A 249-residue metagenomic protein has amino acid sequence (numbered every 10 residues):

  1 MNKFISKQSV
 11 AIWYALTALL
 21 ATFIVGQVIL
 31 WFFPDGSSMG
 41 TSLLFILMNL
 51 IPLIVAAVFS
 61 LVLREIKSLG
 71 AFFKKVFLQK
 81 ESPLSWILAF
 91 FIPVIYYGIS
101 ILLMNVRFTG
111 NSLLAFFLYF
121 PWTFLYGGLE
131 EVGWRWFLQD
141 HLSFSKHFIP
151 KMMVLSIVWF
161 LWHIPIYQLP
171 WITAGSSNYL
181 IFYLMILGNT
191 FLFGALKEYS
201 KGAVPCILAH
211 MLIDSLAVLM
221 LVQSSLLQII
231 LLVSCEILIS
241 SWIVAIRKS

Functional and structural regions predicted by a protein language model:
N2-G127, E198, L221-S249: Specific transmembrane helices
V10-Y14, S85-W86, F137, K151-M152 (+1 more regions): Alpha-helical transmembrane segments and their helix-entry boundary regions
A21, L129-S156, E198-G202: Membrane-interface helix/loop boundary segments of multi-pass membrane proteins
V94, T123-G128, F160, F182-L187: Residue-level hotspots within the lipid-embedded alpha helices of multi-pass solute transporters
Y97, K151-I164: Small-polar-interrupted transmembrane alpha-helices in polytopic inner-membrane proteins
F108-F120, W171-L184: Juxtamembrane helix-entry segments on the extracytoplasmic side of multipass membrane proteins
G128-G133, F137, L161, P165 (+2 more regions): Active-site His/Glu-centered metal-binding helix of metallohydrolases
S177-C235: Functionally important transmembrane alpha-helices
